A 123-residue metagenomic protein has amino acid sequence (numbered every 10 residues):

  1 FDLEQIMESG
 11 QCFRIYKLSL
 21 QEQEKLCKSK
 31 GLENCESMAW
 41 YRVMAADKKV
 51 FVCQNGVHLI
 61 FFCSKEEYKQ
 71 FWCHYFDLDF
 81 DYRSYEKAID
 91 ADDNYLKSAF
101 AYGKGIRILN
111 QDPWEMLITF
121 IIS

Functional and structural regions predicted by a protein language model:
F1-S123: N-terminal polyanion-binding entry modules of DNA glycosylases/AP lyases and select other DNA-binding proteins
